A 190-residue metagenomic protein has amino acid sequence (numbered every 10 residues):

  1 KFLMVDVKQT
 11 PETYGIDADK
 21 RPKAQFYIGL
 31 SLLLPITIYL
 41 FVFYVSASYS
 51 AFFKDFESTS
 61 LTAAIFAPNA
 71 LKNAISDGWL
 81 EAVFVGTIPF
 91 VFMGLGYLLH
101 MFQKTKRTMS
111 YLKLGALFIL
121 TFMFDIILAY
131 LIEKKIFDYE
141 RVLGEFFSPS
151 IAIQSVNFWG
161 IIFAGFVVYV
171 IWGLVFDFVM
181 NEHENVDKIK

Functional and structural regions predicted by a protein language model:
K1-Y27, V179-K190: Long, non-membrane, amphipathic alpha-helices that form coiled-coils
D19-H183: Hydrophobic alpha-helical transmembrane segments of integral membrane proteins, especially helix-bundle TMs
